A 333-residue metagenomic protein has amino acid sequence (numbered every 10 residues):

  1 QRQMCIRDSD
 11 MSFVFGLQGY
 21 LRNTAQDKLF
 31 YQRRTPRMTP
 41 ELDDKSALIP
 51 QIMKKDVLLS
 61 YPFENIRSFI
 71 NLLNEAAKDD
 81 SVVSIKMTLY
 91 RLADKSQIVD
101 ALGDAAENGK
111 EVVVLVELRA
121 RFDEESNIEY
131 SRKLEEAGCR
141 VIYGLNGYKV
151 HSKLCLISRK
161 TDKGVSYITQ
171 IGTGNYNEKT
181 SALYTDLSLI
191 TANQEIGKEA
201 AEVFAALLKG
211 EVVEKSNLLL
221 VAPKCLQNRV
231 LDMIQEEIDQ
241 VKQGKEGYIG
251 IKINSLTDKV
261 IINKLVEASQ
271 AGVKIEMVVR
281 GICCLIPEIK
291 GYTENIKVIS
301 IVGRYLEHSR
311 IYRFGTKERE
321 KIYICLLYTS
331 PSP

Functional and structural regions predicted by a protein language model:
R2-D8, Y328-P333: Conserved small/polar residues in nucleotide/adenosyl-binding loops
R7-S84, K163-L231: Active-site cores of enzymes that catalyze phosphoryl transfer or operate on phosphate-rich substrates
D10-V14, N65-S68, R91-Q97, A120-E125 (+8 more regions): Flexible loop/turn segments at secondary-structure boundaries
P50-M53, N108-V114, E135, N177-T185 (+5 more regions): Short acidic (Asp/Glu) and glycine-rich catalytic loops that position anionic groups and cofactors
M53, K78-S81, N108, Y148-K149 (+5 more regions): Short flexible coil/turn linkers enriched for glycine and charged/polar residues that connect secondary-structure
S60-P62, K86-Y90, N108, V113-E117 (+11 more regions): Generic beta-strand/beta-sheet core signal
D79-A137, M233-K297: Primarily the HKD phosphodiesterase
L118-L183, V298-I324: Phosphate/diphosphate-binding loops
